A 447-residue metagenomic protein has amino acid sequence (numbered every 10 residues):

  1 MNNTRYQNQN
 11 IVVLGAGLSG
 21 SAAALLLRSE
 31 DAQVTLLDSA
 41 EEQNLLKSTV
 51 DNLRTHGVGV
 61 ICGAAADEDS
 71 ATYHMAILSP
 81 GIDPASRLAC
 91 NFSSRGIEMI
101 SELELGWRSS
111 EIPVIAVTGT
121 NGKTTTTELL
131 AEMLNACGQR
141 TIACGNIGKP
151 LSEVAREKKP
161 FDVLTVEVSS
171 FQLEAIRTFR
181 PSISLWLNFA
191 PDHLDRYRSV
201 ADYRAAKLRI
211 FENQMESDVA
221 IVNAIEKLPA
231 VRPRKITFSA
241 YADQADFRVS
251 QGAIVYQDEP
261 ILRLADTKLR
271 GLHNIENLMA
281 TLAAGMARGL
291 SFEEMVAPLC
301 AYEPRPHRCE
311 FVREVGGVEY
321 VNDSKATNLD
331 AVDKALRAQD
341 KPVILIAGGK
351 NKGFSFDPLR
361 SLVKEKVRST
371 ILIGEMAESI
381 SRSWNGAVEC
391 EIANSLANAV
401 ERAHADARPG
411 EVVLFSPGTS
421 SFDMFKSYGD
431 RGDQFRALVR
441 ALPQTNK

Functional and structural regions predicted by a protein language model:
M1-S101, L105, L442-T445: N-terminal leader/targeting and accessory segments in enzymes
N2-N10, A22-E30, R140, L262-R368 (+1 more regions): Nucleotide phosphate-binding/pyrophosphate-handling subdomain across enzymes that bind or process nucleotide phosphates
L27, A76, V117, N146 (+10 more regions): Residue-level signal for inorganic ion chemistry
R28-S29, E68-A71, P80-K235, D423 (+1 more regions): Phosphate-binding loop of NTP-binding sites
Q33-D38, I142-A143, T165, F415: Short beta-strand "acidic-cap" motif of Rossmann-like dinucleotide-binding folds
Q33-E41, A220-A224, I346-A347, K366-E375: Short internal beta-strands
D38, G63-A64, I100-E104, P233-S250 (+3 more regions): Beta-strand->loop->alpha-helix junctions that form or flank phosphate-binding loops in nucleotide-handling enzymes
S48-R54, D357-E411, N446-K447: C-terminal helical cap/extension that packs against the catalytic core of soluble nucleotide-cofactor enzymes
